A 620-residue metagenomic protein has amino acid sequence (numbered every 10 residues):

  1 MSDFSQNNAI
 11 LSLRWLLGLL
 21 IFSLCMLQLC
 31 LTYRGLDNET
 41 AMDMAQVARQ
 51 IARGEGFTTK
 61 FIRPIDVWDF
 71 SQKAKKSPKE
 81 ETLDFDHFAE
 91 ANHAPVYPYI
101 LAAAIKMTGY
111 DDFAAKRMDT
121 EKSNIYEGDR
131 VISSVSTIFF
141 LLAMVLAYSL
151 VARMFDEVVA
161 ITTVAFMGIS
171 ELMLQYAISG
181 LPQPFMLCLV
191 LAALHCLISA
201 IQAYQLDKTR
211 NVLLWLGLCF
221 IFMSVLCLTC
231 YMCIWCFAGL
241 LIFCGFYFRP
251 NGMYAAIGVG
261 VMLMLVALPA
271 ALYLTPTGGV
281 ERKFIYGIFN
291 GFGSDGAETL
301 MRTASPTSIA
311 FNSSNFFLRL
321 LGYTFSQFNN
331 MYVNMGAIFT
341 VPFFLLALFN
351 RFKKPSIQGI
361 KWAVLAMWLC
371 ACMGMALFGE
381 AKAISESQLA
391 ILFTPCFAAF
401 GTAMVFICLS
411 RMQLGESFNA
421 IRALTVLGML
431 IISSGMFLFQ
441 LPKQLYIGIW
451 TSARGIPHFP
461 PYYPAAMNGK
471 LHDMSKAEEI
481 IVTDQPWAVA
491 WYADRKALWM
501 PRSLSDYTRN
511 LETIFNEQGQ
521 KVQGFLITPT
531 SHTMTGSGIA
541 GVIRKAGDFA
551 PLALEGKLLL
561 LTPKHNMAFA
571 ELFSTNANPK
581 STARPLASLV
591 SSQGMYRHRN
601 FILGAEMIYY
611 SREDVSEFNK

Functional and structural regions predicted by a protein language model:
M1-L29, L36, A255-M262, P355-K361 (+1 more regions): Start-transfer (signal-anchor) and selected internal transmembrane alpha helices of multi-pass inner/ER membrane
L11-L20, V212-I221, A238-I242, G260-A267 (+1 more regions): Signature aromatic-anchored transmembrane alpha helix within multi-pass, membrane-resident enzymes that catalyze glycan
T32-L36, M44, G415-A488, G519 (+2 more regions): Membrane-embedded, lumen/periplasm-facing catalytic core of multi-pass transferases that use lipid-linked donors
R153, Y204-V212, F248-V259, L345-W368 (+1 more regions): Membrane-interface helix-loop-helix junctions at transmembrane boundaries of multi-pass membrane enzymes, predominantly
M154, A193-L216, L226: Membrane-interface transmembrane helices that cradle and orient dolichyl/undecaprenyl
Y176-A177, Q183-L187, L226, W235 (+2 more regions): Hydrophobic/aromatic-rich transmembrane helices and adjacent perimembrane loops
C227, I234, F246-L346, G435-F439: Membrane-lumen/periplasm interface segments of specific transmembrane helices in polyprenyl phosphate-linked
I242-G245, G322-K361, L365-W368, C372 (+1 more regions): Hydrophobic, aromatic-rich transmembrane alpha-helices and their immediate juxtamembrane boundary segments
